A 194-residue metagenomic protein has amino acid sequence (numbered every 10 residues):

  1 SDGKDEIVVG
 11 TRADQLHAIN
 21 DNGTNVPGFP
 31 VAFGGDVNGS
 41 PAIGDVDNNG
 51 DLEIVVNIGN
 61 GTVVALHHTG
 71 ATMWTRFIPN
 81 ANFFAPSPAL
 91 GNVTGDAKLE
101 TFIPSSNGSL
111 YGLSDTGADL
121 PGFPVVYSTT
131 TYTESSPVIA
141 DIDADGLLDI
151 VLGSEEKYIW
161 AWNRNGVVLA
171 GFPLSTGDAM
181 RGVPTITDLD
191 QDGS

Functional and structural regions predicted by a protein language model:
S1-S194: Extracytoplasmic/lumenal domain signature
